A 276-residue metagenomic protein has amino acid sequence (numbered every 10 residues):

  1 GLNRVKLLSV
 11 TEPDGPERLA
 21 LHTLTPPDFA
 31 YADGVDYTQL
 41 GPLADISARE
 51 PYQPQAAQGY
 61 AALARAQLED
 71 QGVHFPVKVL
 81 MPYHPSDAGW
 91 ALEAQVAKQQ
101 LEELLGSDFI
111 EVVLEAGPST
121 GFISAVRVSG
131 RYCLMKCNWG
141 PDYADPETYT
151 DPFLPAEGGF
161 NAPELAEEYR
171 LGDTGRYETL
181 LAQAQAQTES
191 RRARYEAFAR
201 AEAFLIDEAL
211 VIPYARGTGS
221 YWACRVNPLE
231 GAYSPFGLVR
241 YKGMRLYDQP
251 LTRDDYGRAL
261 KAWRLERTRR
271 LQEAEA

Functional and structural regions predicted by a protein language model:
G1-E103, R200, R253, G257-A276: Append "and occasionally in soluble cytosolic enzymes with long acidic Gly/Pro-rich linkers
L2, G15, D28-F29, Y83-P85 (+6 more regions): Short, flexible loop/turn elements at secondary-structure junctions
R4-V5, F75-K78, G106-I110, G130-L134 (+1 more regions): Loop/turn elements at helix/coil->beta-strand transitions in domains of secreted/extracellular proteins
K6-E12, L63-P85, L181, Q185-R225: Bilobed periplasmic-binding protein-like "clamshell/Venus-flytrap" ligand-binding domains
A30-Q55, E69-H74, S124-V128, D151-Q183 (+1 more regions): Short, solvent-exposed loop/beta-turn-alpha elements that line the ligand-binding surface or hinge of extracytoplasmic
D45-Q53, P85-E93, L114, Y169-R176 (+1 more regions): Extracytoplasmic/periplasmic, Sec-exported soluble proteins
D87-A91, T120-I123, P141-P146, F204 (+1 more regions): Flexible loop/turn segments at secondary-structure boundaries
E103-F160: Periplasmic binding protein-like
